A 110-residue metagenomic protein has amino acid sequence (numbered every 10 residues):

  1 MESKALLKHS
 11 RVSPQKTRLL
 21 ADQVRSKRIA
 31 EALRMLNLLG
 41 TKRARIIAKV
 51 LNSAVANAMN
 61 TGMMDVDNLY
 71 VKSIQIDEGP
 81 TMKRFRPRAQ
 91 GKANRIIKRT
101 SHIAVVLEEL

Functional and structural regions predicted by a protein language model:
M1-I76, K98-L110: Ribosome large-subunit tunnel/peptidyl-transferase-proximal elements
T81-R99, I103: C-terminal structural segments of small proteins and small subunits
